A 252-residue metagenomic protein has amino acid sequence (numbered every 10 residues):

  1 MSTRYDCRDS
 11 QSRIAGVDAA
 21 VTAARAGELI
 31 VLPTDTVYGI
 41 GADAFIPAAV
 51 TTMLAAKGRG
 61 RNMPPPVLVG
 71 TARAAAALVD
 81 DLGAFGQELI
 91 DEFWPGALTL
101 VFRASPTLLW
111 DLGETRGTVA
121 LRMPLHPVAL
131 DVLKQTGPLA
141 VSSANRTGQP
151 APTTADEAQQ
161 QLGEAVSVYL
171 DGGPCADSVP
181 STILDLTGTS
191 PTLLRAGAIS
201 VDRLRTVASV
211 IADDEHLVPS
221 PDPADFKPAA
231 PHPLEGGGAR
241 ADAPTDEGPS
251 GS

Functional and structural regions predicted by a protein language model:
M1-S252: Active-site-adjacent structural elements in enzyme catalytic cores
